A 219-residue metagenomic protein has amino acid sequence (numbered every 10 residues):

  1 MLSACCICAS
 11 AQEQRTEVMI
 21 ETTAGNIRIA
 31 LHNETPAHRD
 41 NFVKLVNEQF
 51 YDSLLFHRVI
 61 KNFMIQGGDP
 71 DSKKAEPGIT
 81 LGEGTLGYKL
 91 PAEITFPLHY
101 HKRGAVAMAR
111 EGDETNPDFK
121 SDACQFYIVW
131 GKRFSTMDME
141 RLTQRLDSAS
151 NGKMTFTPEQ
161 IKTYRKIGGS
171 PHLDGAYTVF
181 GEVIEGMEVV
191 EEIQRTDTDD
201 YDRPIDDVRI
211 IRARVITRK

Functional and structural regions predicted by a protein language model:
M1-C6: Bacterial N-terminal signal peptides
A9-K219: Cyclophilin-like peptidyl-prolyl cis-trans isomerases
